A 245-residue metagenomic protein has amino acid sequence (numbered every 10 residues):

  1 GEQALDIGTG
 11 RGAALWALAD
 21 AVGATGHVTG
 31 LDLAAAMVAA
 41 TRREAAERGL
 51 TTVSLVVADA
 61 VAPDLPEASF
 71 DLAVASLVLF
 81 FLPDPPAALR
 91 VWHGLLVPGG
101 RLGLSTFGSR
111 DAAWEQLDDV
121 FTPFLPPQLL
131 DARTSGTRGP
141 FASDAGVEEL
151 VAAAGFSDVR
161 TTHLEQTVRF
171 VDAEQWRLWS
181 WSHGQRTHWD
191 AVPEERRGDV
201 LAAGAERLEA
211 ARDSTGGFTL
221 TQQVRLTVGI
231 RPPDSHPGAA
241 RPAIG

Functional and structural regions predicted by a protein language model:
Q3-P63: Class I SAM-dependent methyltransferase SAM/SAH-binding core
R11-A13, T137-G245: Conserved Class I S-adenosyl-L-methionine
V22, A45, F121, V151 (+1 more regions): Conserved hydrophobic residues forming the short capping helix/wall of the S-adenosyl-L-methionine
G23, L82-P83, L96-P98: Helix-to-beta-strand junctions that scaffold the AdoMet/dcAdoMet cofactor pocket in Class I SAM-dependent enzymes
V61-A73: A short acidic, Gly/Pro-enriched loop at the edge of an enzyme's catalytic core that lines a small-molecule cofactor
L72-P86, G108: A short SAM/SAH-binding and catalytic strip from SAM-dependent methyltransferases
P86-A87, H93, G99-V171: Conserved catalytic/acceptor-binding region of the Class I
